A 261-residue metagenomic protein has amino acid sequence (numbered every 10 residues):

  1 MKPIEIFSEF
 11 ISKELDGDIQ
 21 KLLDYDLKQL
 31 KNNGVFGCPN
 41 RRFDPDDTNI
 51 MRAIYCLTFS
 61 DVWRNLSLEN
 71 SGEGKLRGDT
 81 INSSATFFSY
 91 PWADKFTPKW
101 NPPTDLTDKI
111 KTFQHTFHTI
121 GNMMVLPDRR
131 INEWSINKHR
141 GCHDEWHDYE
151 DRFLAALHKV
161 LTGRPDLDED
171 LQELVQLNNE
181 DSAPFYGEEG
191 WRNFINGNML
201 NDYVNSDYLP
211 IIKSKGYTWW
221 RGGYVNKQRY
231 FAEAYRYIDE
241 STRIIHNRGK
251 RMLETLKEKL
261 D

Functional and structural regions predicted by a protein language model:
M1-D105, T112: Intrinsically disordered, low-complexity N-proximal targeting/linker segments that flank membranes
E14, S135, H139-D261: C-terminal, well-folded lobe of enzymatic/effector domains
A85, G121-M124, K250: Non-catalytic, well-ordered alpha-helical scaffold segments
K109-T112, Y237: Short, surface-exposed beta-strand/turn "edge" patches of beta-sheet domains
T112-M123: Secondary-structure capping and boundary motifs in well-ordered enzyme cores
P127: Hydrophobic, well-ordered secondary-structure elements that form the walls of internal hydrophobic environments
R130-E133: Short, glycine-/Ser/Thr-/acidic-enriched flexible segments
